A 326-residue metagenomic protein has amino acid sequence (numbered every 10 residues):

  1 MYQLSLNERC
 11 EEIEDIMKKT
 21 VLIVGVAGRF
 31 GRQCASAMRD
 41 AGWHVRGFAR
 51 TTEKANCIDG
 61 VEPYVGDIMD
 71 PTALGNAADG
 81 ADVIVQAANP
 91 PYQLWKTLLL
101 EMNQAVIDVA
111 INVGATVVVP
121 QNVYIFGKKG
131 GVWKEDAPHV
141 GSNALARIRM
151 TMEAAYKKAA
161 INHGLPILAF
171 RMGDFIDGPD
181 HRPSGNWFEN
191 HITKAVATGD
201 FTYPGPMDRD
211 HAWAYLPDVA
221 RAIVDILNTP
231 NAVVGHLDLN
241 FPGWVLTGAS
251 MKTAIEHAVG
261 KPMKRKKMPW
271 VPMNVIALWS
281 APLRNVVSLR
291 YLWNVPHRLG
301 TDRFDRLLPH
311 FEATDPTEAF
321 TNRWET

Functional and structural regions predicted by a protein language model:
L6-T20, A222-V286, T301, R306 (+1 more regions): Mid/C-terminal beta-alpha module of Rossmann-like enzyme folds, strongest in SDR-family dehydrogenases/epimerases
V21-A41: N-terminal Rossmann NAD(P)H-binding glycine-rich loop of SDR-like oxidoreductase domains
R46: Conserved beta-strand positions in the Rossmann-like core of class I SAM-dependent methyltransferases
E53-V113: NAD(P)H-binding glycine-rich loop region in Rossmannoid oxidoreductase-like domains and their noncatalytic homologs
K96-L100, G131, S142-A154, H181-E189 (+4 more regions): Short-chain dehydrogenase/reductase
Q104-T151, L168: Conserved Rossmann-fold NAD(P)-dependent oxidoreductase catalytic core, especially the SDR/UDP-sugar
N122, A154-D180: Conserved beta-loop-beta element that borders a ligand/cofactor-binding pocket
D174-D210: NAD(P)-dependent short-chain dehydrogenase/reductase
